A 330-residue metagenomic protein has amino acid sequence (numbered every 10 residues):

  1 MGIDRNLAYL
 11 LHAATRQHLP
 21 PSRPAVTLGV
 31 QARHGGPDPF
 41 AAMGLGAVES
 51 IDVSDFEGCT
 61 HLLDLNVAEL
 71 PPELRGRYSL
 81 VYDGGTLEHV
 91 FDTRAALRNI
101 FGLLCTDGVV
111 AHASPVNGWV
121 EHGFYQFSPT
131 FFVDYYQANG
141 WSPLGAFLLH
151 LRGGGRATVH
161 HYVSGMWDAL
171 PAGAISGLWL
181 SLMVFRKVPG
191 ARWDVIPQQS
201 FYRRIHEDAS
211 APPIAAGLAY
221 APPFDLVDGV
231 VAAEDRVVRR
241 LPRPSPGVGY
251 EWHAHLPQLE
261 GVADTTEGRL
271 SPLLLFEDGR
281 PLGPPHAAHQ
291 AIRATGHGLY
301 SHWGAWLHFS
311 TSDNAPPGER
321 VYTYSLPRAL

Functional and structural regions predicted by a protein language model:
M1-R23: Class I SAM-dependent methyltransferase Rossmann-like catalytic core, especially the SAM/SAH-binding loop
G2, V26-G29, Q290: Basic, amphipathic N-terminal segments that precede the first structured/catalytic domain
P21-S22, G76, F309: A glycine-biased structural micro-motif
A25-E121: Conserved SAM-binding loop
G36-P39, M166-G173, G261-V262, A294-H297: Short, P/G- and charge-enriched loop/turn segments at secondary-structure junctions
L70, F91-Y220: S-adenosyl-L-methionine-dependent methyltransferase catalytic module, highlighting the catalytic core
A221-L330: Extracellular polysaccharide-degrading/modifying enzymes targeting complex plant/algal/animal polysaccharides
